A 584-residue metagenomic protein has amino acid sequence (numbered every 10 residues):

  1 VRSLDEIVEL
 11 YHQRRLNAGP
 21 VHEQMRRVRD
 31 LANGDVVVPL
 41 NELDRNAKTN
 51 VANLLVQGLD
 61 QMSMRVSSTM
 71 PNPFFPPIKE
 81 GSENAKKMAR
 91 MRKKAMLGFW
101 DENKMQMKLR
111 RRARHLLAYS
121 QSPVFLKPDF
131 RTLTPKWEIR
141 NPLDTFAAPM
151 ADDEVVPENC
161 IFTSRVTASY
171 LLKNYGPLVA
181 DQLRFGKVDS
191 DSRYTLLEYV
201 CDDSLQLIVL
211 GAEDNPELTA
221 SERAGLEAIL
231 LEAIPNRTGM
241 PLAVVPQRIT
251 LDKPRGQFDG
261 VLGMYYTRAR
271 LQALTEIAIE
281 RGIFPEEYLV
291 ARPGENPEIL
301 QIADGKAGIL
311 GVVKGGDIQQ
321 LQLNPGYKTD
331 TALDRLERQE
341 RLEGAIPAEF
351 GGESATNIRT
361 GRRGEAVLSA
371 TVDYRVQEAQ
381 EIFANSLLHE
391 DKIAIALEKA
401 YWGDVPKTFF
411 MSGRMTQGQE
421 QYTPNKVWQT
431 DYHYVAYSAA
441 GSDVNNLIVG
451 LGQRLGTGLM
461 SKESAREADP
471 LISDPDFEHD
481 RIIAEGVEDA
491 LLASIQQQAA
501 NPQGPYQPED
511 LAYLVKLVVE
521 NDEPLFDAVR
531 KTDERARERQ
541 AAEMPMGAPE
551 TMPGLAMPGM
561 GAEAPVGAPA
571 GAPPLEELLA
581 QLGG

Functional and structural regions predicted by a protein language model:
V1-L4, L10-V21, V36, L40-L55 (+20 more regions): Intrinsic-disorder-associated interaction segments
V1-Q182, D334, S369, V529: Extended, helix-rich architectural segments
R2-Q13, Y288-G584: C-terminal anchoring/interaction modules
R2-S3, E9-L16, A118-Y119, K127-G326 (+2 more regions): Structured, contiguous alpha/beta core segments that scaffold functional sites
I7, V28, L40-L43, V51 (+20 more regions): Extended hydrophobic/Leu-rich segments
G19, K48, N53, L59 (+20 more regions): Intrinsic disorder/low-complexity segments
H22, N41, P73-K79, D144 (+18 more regions): Intrinsically disordered, low-complexity segments enriched in proline/serine/threonine
V51, L55-L59, S63-M64, A85-F130 (+3 more regions): Long, contiguous amphipathic alpha-helices that act as assembly "spine/axial" helices in icosahedral shell and virion
